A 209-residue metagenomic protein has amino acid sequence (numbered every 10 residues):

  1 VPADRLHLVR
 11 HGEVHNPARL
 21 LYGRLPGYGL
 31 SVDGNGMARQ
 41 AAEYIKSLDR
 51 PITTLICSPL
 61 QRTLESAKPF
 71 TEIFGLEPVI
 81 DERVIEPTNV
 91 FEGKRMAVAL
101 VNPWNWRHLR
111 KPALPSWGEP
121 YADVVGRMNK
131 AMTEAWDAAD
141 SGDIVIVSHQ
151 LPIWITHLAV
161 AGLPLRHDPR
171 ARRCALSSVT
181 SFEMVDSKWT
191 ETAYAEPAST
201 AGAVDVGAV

Functional and structural regions predicted by a protein language model:
V1-D4, S47, L76-I80, E86-V98 (+2 more regions): Acidic, low-complexity terminal tails and accessory targeting/binding regions of phosphate-metabolizing enzymes
P2-E13, V98-R107: Short coil-to-beta-strand
D4, V9-E77: Active-site-proximal alpha-helix that buttresses catalytic centers in soluble enzyme cores
V14, P152-I153: Short active-site segment of divalent metal-dependent hydrolases/proteases that encodes the spacing between
A18-L21, G93-N105: Short, flexible, mixed-charge acidic loops at enzyme active sites
C57-S58, G126, V147-S148: Short beta-strand scaffold positions
P103-D123: Short glycine/proline- and acidic residue-enriched helix-loop micro-motifs that form flexible lids or anion-recognition
A138-A139, I144-L151: His/acidic metal-ligating clusters that form di-metal
